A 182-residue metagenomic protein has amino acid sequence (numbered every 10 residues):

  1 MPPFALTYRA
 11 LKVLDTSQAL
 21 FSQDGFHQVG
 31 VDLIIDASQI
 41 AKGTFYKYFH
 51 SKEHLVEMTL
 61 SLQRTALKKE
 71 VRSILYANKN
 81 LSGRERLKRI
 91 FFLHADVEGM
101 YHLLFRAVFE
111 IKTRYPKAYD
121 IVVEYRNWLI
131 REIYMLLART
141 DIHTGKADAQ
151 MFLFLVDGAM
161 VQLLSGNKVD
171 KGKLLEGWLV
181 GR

Functional and structural regions predicted by a protein language model:
M1-Y8: N-terminal intrinsically disordered/low-complexity leader segments
Y8-L20, I34, T59-Q63, L67 (+2 more regions): Generic hydrophobic, amphipathic alpha-helix propensity
K12, L20-H54, M58: Helix-turn-helix
K52, T59, Q63-L67, I90 (+3 more regions): Hydrophobic/aromatic residues within well-ordered alpha-helical segments
M58, R72-G99, R139, F152: Hydrophobic alpha-helical connector segments
A95-K117: Amphipathic alpha-helical segments used for helix-helix packing
R126-F152, R182: Hydrophobic alpha-helical bundle segments that form small-molecule/ligand-binding pockets
T144-G166, K173-W178: Hydrophobic alpha-helical segments that form the core of small-molecule binding pockets and/or dimer interfaces
